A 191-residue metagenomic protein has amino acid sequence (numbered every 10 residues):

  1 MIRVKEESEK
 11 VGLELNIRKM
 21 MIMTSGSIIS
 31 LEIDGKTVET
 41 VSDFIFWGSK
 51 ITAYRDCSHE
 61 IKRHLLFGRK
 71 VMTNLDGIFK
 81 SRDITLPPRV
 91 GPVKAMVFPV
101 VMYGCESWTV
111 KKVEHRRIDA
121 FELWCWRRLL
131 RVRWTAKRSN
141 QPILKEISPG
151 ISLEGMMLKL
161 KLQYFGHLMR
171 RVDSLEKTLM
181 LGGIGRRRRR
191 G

Functional and structural regions predicted by a protein language model:
M1-G191: Short linear motifs embedded in intrinsically disordered, charge-biased segments
